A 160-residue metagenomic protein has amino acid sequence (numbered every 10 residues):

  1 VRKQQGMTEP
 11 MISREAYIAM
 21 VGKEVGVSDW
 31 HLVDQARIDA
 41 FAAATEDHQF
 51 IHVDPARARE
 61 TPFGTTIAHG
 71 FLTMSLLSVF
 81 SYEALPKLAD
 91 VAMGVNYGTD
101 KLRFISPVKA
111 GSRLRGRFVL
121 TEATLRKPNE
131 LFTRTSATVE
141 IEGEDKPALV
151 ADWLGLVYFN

Functional and structural regions predicted by a protein language model:
G6-M20, P107-N160: HotDog/MaoC-like acyl-thioester-processing domains
G6-Y97: Hot-dog-fold acyl-thioester-processing enzymes
G64, I105-S106: Short, surface-exposed secondary-structure edge patches
T99-F104: Short alpha-helix capping/helix-loop boundary micro-motifs
